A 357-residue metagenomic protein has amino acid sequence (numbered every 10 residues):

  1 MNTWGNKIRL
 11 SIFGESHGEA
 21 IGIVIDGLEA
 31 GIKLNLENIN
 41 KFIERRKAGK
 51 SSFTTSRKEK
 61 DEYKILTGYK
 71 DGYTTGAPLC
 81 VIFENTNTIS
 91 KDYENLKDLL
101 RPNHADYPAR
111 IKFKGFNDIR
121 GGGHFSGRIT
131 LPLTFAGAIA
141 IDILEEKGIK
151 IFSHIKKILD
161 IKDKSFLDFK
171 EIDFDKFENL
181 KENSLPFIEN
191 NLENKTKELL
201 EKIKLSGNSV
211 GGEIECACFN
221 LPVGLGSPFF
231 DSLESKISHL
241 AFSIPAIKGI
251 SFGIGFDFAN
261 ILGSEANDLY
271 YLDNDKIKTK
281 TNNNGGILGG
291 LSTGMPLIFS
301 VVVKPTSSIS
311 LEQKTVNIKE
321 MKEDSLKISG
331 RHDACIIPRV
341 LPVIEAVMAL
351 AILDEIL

Functional and structural regions predicted by a protein language model:
M1-L357: Generic N-terminal targeting/processing segments that precede catalytic cores or assembly contacts
